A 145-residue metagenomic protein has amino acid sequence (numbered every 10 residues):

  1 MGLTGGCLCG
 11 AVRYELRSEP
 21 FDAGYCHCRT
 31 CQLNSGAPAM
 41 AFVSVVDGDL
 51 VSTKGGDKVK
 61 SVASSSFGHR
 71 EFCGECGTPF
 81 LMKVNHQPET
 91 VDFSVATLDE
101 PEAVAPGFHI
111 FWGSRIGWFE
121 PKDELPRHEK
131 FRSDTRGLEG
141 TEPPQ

Functional and structural regions predicted by a protein language model:
M1-Q145: A short Gly-Trp-Pro
